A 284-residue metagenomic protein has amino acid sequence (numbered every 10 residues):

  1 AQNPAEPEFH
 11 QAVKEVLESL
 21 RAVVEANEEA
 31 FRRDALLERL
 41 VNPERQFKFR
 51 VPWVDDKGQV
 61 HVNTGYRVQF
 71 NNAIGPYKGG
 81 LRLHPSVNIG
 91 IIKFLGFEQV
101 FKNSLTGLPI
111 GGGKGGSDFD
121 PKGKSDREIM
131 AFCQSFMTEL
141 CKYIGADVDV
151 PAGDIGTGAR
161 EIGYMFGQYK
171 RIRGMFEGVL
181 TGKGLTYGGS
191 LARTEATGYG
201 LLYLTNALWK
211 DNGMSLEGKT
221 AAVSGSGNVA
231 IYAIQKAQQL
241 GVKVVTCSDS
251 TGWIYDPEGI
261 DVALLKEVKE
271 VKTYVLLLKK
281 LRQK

Functional and structural regions predicted by a protein language model:
Q2-N3, L17-V24, E28, G96-S104 (+6 more regions): Structural signal for hydrophobic packing residues in well-ordered secondary-structure cores of soluble enzyme domains
P4, E8-Q11, E15, F31 (+13 more regions): Conserved active-site and cofactor/substrate-binding residues in soluble primary-metabolism enzymes
E29-Q59: Structured beta-strand/loop patches that form or line metal/cofactor-binding pockets in enzymes
F49-D55, H61-F70, G167-Y169: Short beta-strand elements
Q59-V100: N-terminal cap/recognition module
H84, N103-E217: Glycine/serine-rich phosphate-binding loop and adjoining beta1-alpha1 elements at the start of nucleotide-handling
T181-G184, G189-K284: Glycine-rich phosphate/diphosphate-binding loop of Rossmann-like nucleotide-binding domains
